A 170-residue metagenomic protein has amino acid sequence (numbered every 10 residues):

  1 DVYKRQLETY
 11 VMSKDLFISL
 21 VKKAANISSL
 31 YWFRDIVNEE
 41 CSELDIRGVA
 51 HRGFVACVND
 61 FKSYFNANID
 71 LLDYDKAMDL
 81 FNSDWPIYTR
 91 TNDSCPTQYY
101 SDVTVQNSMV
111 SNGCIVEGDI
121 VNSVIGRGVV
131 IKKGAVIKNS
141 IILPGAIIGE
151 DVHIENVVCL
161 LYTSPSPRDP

Functional and structural regions predicted by a protein language model:
D1-N82: Catalytic-core segments of class I nucleotidyltransferases/pyrophosphorylases that form NMP-activated intermediates
Y3, Y162, P167-P170: Single conserved hydrophobic/aromatic residue that forms the stacking wall/gate of nucleotide- or nucleobase-binding
F17, V21-K22, V110, I142 (+1 more regions): A broad detector of the eukaryotic-type serine/threonine protein kinase catalytic domain
F33-D35, N92-C95, V110: Glycine-rich, charged/polar anion/phosphate-binding loops that engage phosphate groups from diverse ligands
E39-C41, D79-L80, I87, I137-N139 (+1 more regions): Short C-terminal domain-edge/linker segments immediately following a structured domain
V58, P86-Y88, I120: Short acidic/polar alpha-helix capping motifs at helix-coil junctions
K76-Y99: Long, charged amphipathic helices and adjacent flexible linkers at domain junctions
T97, V103, N107-V110, C114 (+6 more regions): A structural motif detector for beta-strand N-caps
